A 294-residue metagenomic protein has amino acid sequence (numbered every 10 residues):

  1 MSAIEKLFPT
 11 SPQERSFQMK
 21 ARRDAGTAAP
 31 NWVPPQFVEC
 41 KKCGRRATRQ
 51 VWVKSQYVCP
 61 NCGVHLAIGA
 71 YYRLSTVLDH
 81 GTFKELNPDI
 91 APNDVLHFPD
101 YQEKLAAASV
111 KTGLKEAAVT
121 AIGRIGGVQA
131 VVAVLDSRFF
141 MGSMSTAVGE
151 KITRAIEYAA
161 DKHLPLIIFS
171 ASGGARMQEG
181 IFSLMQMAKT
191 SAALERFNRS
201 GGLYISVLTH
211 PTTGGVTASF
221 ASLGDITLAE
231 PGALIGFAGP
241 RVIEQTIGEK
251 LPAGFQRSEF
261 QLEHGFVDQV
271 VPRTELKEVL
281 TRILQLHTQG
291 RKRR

Functional and structural regions predicted by a protein language model:
M1-A28: N-terminal alpha-helical interaction blocks
F37, Q56: Residues immediately within or flanking Cys/His clusters that coordinate Zn2+ in small zinc-binding modules
C40-C43, C59-C62: Short cysteine-rich clusters marking metal-coordination/redox-active sites
R46-A47, H65-L66: Cys/His-rich microdomains that often coordinate metals
I68-G142: Long, charge-rich boundary regions
V119-N198, I205: Cleft-lining beta-strand/loop regions that shape enzyme active-site pockets
S170-R291: Conserved catalytic cores of soluble enzyme domains, especially glycine-rich substrate-binding beta-alpha loops
